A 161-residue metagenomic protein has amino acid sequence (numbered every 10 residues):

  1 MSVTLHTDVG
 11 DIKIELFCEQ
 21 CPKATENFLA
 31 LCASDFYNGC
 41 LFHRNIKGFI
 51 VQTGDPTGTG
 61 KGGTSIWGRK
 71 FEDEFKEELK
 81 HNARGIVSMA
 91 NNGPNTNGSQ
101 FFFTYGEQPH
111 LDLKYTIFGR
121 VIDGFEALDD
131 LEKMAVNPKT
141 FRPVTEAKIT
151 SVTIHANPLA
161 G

Functional and structural regions predicted by a protein language model:
M1-G161: Cyclophilin-like peptidyl-prolyl cis-trans isomerases
